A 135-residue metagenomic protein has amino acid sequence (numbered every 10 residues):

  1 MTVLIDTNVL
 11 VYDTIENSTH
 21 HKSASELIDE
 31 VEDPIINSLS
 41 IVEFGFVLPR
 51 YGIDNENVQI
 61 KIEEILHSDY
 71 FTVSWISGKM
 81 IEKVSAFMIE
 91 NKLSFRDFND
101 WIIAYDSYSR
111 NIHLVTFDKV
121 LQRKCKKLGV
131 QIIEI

Functional and structural regions predicted by a protein language model:
M1-I36, Y51-I60, K127: Short, well-structured N-terminal submotif of metal-dependent ribonuclease cores
M1-T2, Y105-I135: Acidic, PIN/NYN-like endoribonuclease modules and their adjacent C-terminal/linker elements
I5-D6, I36-N37, L93-D97, D118 (+1 more regions): Histidine- and aromatic-rich ligand-binding microenvironments
L10-V11, I41, L121-Q122: A generic structural signal for short hydrophobic patches within well-formed alpha-helices
I36-L39, I102: Aromatic- and histidine-enriched alpha-helix N-cap/loop-to-helix transition segments that scaffold the rims
L39, E43-N91: Active-site-proximal, substrate-binding regions of enzyme catalytic domains and RNA-binding/basic surfaces
T72-V120: Active-site neighborhoods of divalent-metal-dependent phosphate/nucleic-acid chemistry enzymes
